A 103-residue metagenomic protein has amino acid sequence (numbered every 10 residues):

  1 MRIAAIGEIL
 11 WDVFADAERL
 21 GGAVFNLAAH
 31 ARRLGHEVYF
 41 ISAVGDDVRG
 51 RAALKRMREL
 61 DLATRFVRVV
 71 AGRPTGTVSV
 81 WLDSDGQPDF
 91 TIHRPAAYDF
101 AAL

Functional and structural regions predicted by a protein language model:
M1-A63: Glycine-rich phosphate/adenosyl-contacting loop at the front of the ribokinase-like
E37, I41-L103: Conserved N-terminal subdomain of the carbohydrate kinase-like
